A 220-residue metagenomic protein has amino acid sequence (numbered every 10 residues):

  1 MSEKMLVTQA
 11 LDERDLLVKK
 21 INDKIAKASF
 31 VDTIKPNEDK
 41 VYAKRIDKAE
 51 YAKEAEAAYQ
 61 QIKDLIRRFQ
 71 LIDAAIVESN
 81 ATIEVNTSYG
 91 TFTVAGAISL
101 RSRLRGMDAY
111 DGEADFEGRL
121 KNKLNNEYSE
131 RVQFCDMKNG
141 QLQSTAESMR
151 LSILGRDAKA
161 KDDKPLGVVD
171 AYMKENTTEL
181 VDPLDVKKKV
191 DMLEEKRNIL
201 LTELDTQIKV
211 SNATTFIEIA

Functional and structural regions predicted by a protein language model:
M1-A220: Structural preference for solvent-exposed beta-strand-turn elements and adjacent flexible terminal/loop segments within
